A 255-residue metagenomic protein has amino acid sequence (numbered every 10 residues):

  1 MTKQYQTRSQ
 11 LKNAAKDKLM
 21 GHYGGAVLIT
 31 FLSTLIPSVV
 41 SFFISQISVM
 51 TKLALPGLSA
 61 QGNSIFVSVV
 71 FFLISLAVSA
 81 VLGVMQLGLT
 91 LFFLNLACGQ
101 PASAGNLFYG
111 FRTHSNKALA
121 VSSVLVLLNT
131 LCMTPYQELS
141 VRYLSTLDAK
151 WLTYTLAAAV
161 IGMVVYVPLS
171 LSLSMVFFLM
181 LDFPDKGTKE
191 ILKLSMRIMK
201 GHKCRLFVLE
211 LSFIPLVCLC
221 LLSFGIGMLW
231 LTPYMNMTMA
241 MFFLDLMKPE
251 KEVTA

Functional and structural regions predicted by a protein language model:
M1-A255: Hydrophobic alpha-helical membrane segments
